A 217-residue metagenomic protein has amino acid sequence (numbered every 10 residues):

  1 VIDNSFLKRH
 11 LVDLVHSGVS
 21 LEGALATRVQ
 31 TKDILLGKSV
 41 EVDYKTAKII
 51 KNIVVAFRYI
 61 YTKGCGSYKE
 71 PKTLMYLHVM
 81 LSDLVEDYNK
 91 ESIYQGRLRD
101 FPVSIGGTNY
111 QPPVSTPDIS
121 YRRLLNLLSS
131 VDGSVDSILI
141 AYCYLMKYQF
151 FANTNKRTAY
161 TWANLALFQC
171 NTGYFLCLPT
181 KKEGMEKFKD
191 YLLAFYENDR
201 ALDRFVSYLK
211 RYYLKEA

Functional and structural regions predicted by a protein language model:
V1-A217: FIC/Doc superfamily catalytic core
